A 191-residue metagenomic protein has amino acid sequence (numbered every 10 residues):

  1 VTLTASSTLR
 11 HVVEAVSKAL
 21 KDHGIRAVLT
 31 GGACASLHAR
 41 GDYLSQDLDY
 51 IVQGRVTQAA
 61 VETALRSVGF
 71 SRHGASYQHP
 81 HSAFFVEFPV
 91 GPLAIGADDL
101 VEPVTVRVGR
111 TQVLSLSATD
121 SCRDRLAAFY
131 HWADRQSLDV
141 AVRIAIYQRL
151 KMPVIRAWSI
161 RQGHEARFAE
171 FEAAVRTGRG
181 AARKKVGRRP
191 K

Functional and structural regions predicted by a protein language model:
V1-K191: Compositionally biased terminal segments of proteins
